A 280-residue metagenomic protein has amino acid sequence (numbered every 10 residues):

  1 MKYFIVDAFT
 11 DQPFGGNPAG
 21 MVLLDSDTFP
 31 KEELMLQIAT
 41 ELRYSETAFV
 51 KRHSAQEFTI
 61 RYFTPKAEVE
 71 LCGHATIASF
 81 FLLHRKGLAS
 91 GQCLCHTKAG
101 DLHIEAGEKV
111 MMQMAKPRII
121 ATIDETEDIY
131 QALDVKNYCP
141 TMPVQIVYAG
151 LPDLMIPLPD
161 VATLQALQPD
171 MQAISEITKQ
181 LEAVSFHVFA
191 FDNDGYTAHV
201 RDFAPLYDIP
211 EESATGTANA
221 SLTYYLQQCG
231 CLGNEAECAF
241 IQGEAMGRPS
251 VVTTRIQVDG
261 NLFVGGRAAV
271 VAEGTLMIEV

Functional and structural regions predicted by a protein language model:
M1-L71, I77-V280: Active-site proximal loop and beta-alpha junction motif in alpha/beta enzyme cores
